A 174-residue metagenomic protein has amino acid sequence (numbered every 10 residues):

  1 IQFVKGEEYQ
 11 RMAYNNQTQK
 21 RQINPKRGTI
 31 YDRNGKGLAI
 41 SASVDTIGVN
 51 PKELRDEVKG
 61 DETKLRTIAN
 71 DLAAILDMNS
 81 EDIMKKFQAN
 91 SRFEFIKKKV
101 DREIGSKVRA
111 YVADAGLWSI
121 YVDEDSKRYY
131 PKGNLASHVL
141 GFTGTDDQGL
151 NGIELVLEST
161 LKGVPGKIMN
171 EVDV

Functional and structural regions predicted by a protein language model:
I1-V174: Periplasmic/cell-envelope proteins involved in peptidoglycan metabolism and beta-lactam response
